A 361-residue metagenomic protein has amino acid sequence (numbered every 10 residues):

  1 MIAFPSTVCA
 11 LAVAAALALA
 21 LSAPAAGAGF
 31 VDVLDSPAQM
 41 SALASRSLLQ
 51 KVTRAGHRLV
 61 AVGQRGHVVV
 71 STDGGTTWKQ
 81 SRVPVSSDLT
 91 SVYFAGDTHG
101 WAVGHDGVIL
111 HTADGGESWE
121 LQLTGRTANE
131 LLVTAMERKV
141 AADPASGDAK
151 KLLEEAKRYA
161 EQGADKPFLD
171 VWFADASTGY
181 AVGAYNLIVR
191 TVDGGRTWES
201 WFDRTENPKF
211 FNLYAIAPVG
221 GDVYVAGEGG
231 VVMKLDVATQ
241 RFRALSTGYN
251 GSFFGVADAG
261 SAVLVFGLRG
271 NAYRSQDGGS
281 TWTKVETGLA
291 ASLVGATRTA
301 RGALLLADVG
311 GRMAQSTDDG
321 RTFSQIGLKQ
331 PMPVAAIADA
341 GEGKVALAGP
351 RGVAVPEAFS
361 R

Functional and structural regions predicted by a protein language model:
M1-A12: Bacterial N-terminal signal peptides that target proteins for export
A10-S22: Bacterial N-terminal signal peptides
A25-R361: Residue-level hotspots at or immediately adjacent to binding/recognition sites across diverse folds
